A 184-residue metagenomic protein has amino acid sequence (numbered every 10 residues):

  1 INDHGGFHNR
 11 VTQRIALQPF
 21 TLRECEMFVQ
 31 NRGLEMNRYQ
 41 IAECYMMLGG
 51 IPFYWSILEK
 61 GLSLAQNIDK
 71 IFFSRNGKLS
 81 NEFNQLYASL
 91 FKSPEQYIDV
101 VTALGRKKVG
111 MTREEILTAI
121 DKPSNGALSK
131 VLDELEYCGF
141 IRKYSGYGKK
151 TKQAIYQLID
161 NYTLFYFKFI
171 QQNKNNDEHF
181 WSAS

Functional and structural regions predicted by a protein language model:
I1-D3, F28, I57: Short, conserved acidic/polar surface loops in the N-terminal third of protein domains
I1-T12: Short regulatory helix/loop adjacent to the ATP-binding pocket of P-loop NTPases
Q13-Q40: Conserved small helical "lid"/interfacial subdomain of P-loop NTPases
P19, G49, Q157: Short aromatic/basic micro-patch
Q30, M46, T118: Short polybasic/polar patches that bind polyanions
M36-I41, M46-I57, I98: The conserved phosphate-sensing helix
P52-S184: Accessory nucleic acid-recognition modules appended to NTPase machines
